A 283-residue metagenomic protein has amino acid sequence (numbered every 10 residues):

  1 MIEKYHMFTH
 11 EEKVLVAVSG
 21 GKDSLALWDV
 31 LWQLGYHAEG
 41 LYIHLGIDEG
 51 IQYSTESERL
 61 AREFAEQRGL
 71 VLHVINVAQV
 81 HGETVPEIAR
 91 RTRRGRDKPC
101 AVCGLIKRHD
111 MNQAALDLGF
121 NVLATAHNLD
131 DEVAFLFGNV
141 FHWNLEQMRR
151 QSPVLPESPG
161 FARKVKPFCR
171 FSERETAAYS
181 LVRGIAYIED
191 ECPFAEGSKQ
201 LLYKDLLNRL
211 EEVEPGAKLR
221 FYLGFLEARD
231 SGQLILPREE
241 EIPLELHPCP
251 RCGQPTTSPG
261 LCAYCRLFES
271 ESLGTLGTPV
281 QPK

Functional and structural regions predicted by a protein language model:
M1-R149, V154, R170-R183, C249 (+1 more regions): ATP-dependent adenylation/nucleotidyltransferase module used to activate substrates
M1-V16, E39, M148-K283: ATP/NTP-dependent adenylation/nucleotidyl-transfer catalytic domains that generate, transfer, or process NMP-activated
